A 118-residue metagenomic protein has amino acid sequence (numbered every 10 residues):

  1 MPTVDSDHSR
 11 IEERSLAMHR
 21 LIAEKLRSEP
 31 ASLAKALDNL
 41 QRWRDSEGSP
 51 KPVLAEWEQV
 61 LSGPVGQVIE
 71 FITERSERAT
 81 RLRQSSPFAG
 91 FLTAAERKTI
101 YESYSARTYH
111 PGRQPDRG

Functional and structural regions predicted by a protein language model:
P2-G118: Basic, alpha-helical nucleic-acid-binding regions used in initiation and control of genome expression
